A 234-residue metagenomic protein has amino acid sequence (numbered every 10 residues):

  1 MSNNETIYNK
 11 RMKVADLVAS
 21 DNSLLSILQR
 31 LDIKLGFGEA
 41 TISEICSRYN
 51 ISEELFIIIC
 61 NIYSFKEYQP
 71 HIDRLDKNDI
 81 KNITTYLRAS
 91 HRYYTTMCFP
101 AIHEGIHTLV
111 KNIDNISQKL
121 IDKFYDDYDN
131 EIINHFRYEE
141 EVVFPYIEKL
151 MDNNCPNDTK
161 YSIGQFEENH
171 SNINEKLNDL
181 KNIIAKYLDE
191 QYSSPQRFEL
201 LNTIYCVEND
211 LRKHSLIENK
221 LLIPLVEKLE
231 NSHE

Functional and structural regions predicted by a protein language model:
M1-E234: Small-residue-biased structural context
